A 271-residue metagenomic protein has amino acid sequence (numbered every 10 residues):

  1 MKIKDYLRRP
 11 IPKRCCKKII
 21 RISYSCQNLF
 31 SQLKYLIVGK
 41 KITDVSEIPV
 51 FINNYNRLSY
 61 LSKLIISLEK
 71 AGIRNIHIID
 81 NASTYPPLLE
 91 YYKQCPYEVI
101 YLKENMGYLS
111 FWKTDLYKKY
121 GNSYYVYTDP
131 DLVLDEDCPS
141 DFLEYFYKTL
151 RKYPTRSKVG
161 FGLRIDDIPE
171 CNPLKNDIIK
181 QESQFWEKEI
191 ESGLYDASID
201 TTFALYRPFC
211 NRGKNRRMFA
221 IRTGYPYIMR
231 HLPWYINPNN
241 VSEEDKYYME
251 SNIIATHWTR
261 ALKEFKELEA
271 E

Functional and structural regions predicted by a protein language model:
I3-I66: N-proximal low-complexity "stem/linker" segments adjacent to membrane-targeting elements
I22-C26, F30-L33, K180-E271: C-terminal catalytic/acceptor-binding lobe
N53, R74-A82, F146: Short beta-strand/loop segment that forms part of the nucleotide-sugar
I66-N75: Short, acidic, metal-binding catalytic loop of nucleotide-sugar glycosyltransferases
I78, V126-Y127, S157-G162: A structural signal for short, well-ordered beta-strand segments and their strand-loop junctions that often border
N81, T128-D131: Active-site acidic Asp-centered loop
P86-Y127: Active-site-proximal specificity loops/subdomain of glycosyltransferases
Y108-S110, L116-K118, V133-A220: Conserved catalytic core of nucleotide-sugar-dependent glycosyltransferases
